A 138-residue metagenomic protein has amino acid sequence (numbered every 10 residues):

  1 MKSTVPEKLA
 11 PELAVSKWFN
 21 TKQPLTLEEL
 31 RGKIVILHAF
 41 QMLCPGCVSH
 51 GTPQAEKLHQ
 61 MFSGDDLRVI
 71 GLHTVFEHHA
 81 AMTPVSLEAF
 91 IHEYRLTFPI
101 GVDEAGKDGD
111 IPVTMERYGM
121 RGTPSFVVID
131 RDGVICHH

Functional and structural regions predicted by a protein language model:
M1-E28: N-terminal "domain-start" segment that seeds a small globular fold
P11, P45-G46, P53, P99 (+2 more regions): Proline-centered helix-kink/hinge sites
L25-G51, A55, V69: Short active-site neighborhood of thiol/selenol oxidoreductases, capturing the structured segment around
G32-V35, D65-R68, R95-P99, R131: Loop/turn elements at helix/coil->beta-strand transitions in domains of secreted/extracellular proteins
L37, I70-L72, G101, V127: Hydrophobic/aromatic beta-strand patches that form the interior of the parallel beta-sheet core in alpha/beta enzyme
S49-Y94, A105-P112: Structural microenvironment flanking redox-active thiols in thiol-disulfide oxidoreductases
Y94-L96, V102-H138: Thiol/disulfide oxidoreductase modules built on the thioredoxin-like
